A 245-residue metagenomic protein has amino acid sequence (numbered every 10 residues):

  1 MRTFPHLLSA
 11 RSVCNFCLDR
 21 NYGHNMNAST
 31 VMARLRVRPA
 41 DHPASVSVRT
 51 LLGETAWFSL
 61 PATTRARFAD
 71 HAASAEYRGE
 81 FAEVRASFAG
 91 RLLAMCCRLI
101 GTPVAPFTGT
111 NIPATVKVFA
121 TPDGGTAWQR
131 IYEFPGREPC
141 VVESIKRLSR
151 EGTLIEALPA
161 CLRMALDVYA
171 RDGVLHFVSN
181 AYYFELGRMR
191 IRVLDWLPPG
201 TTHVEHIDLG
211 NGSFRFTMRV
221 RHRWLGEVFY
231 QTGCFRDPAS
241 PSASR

Functional and structural regions predicted by a protein language model:
P5-H6, R163: Short beta-strand-initiation
H6, Y22-H24: Low-complexity, intrinsically disordered or signal/transmembrane-proximal segments
S9-S12: Serine residues within intrinsically disordered or low-complexity segments
C14-C17: Cysteine-centered motifs
A28-G210, F214-V220, Q231: Soluble ligand-binding/transfer domains with enclosed cavities or grooves
F216-R245: C-terminal structured interaction module
